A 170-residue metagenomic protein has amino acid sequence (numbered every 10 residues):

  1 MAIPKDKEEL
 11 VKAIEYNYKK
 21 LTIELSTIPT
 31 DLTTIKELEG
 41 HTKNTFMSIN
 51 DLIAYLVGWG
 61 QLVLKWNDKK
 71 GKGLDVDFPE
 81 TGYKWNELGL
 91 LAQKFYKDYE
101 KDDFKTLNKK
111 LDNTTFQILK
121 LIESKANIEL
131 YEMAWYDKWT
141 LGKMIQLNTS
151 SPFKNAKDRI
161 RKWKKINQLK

Functional and structural regions predicted by a protein language model:
M1-K12, L62-K110, N167-K170: Short, helix-capping/interhelical loops that line the mouth of catalytic, cofactor-, or ligand-binding pockets
D6-T34, A54-K65, S151-K154: Alpha-helical bundle segments that constitute or directly flank the non-heme di-iron/ferroxidase center
A13-K20, T106-Q117: A non-catalytic, amphipathic alpha-helix used as a structural packing/dimerization or gating element in enzyme scaffolds
K20, E24-T27, D31, L62 (+5 more regions): Amphipathic, soluble alpha-helical interaction motifs
E37-N86, I128-K170: Short, contiguous alpha-helical
V76-D77, F116-I118: Amphipathic, heptad-repeat alpha-helices with coiled-coil/zipper character that mediate oligomerization and scaffolding
Y99, D103-K110, T114, Y136-D137 (+1 more regions): Short amphipathic alpha-helical interaction segments
K105, S124-I128: Helix-driven interaction modules
